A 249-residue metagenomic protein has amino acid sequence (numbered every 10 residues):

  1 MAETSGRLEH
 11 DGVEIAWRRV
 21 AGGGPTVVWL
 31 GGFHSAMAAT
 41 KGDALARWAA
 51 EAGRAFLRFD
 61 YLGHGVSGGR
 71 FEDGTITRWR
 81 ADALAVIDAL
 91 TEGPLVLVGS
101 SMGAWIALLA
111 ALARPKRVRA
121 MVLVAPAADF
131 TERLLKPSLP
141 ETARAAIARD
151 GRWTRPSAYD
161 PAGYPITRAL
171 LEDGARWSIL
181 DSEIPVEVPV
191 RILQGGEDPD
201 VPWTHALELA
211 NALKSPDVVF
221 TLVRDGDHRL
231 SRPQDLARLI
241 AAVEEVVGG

Functional and structural regions predicted by a protein language model:
M1-G22, R232: N-terminal cap/lid segment of alpha/beta-hydrolase-fold proteins
G24-G32: Short beta-strand element of the alpha/beta-hydrolase
F33-A46, T204: The serine-hydrolase catalytic nucleophile loop
A46-G68: Conserved alpha/beta-hydrolase
G65-L90: Catalytic nucleophile-loop/oxyanion-hole region of alpha/beta-hydrolase and closely related hydrolase-like folds
L97-G99, V124: Short beta-strand immediately N-terminal to the catalytic nucleophile in serine-hydrolase-like folds
G99-A107: Gly/Ala-rich beta-loop-alpha elbow adjacent to hydrolase catalytic centers
R117-V223, D227-G249: The alpha/beta-hydrolase serine catalytic core
